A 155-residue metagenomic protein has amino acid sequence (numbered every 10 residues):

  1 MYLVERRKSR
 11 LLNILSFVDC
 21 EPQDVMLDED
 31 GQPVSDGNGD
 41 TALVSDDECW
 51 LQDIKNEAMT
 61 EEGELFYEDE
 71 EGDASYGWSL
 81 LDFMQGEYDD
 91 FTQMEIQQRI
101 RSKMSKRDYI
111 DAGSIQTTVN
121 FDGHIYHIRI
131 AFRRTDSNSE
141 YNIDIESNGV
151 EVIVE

Functional and structural regions predicted by a protein language model:
M1-Q97, S102, N120-E155: Immediate N-terminus of the mature polypeptide
I100-T118: Short acidic amphipathic segments
